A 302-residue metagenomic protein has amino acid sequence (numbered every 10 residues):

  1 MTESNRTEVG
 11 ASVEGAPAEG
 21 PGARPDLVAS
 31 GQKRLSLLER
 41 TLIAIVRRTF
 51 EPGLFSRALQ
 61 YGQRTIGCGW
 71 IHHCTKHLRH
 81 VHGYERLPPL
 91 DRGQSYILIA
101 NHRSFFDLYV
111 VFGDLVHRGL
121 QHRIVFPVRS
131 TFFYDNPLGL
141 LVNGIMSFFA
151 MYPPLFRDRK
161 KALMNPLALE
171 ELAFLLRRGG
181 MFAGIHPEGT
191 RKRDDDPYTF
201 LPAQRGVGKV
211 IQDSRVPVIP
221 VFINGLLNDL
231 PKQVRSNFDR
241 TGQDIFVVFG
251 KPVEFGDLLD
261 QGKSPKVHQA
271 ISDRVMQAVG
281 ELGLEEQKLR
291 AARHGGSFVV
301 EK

Functional and structural regions predicted by a protein language model:
T2-T41, V46-R47, L163-K302: Non-catalytic C-terminal accessory region of glycerolipid acyltransferases and related lyso-lipid remodeling enzymes
D26-H82, P137-F149: A transmembrane-helix-recognition feature enriched in membrane-embedded lipid enzymes and envelope glyco-/phospholipid
T49-F50, D91-K161: Catalytic core of membrane glycerolipid acyltransferases/transacylases, capturing the structured, soluble-facing
G67-I71, V116, N143, A173 (+1 more regions): Short amphipathic alpha-helical segments and helix-helix/interface helices
W70-H102: Helix-to-loop junction immediately C-terminal to a conserved catalytic motif
H72-L78, R159-M164, D196-Y198: Short, flexible loop segments at the rims of nucleotide/cofactor-binding pockets, characterized by
H77, G93, F148-M151, R178-G179 (+1 more regions): Structured helix-beta-strand junction loops
H77, L120-H122, Q243-I245: Residue-level signal for beta-strand positions within conserved beta-sheet cores that form or flank
